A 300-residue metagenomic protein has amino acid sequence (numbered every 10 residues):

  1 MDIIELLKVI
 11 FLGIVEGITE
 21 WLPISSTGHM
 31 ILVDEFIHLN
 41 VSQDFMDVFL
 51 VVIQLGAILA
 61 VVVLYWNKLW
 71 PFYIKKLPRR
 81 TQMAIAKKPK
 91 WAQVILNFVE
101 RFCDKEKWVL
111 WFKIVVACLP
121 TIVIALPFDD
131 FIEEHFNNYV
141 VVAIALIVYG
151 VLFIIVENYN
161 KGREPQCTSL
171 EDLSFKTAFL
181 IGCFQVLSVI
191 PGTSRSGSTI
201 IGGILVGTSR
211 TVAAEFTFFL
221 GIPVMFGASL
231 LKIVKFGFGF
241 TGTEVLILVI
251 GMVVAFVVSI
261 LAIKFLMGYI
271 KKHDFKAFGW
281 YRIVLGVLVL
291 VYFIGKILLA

Functional and structural regions predicted by a protein language model:
M1-A300: Multi-pass membrane proteins that catalyze or facilitate reactions on polyprenyl-/lipid-phosphate substrates and their
